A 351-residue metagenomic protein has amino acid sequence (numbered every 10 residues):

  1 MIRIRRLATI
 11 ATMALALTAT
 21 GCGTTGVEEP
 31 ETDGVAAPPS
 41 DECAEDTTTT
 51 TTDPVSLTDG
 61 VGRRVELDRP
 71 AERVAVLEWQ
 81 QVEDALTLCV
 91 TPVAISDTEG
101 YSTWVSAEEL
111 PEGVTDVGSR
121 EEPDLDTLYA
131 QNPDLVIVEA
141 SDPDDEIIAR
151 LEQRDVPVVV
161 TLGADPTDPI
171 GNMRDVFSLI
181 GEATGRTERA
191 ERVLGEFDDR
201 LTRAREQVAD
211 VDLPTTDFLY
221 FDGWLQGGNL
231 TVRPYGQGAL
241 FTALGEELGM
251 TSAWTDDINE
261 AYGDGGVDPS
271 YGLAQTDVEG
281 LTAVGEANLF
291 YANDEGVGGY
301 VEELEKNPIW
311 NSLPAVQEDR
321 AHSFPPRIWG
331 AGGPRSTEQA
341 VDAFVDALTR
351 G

Functional and structural regions predicted by a protein language model:
M1-T20: Sec-dependent bacterial lipoprotein signal peptides
A11-M13, C22-A44, T51: Short, low-complexity, disordered segments immediately C-terminal to signal peptides in bacterial exported proteins
R73, W79-T127: A short, structured surface patch at a secondary-structure boundary
R73-A85, R189-D256, A261-G263: Basic- and aromatic-lined ligand-binding clefts that recognize polyanionic substrates
S102-W104, D144-I147, L162-S178, L213-G245 (+2 more regions): Extracytoplasmic ligand-binding site segments that recognize negatively charged/polar headgroups
L125-A140, V156, V278-F290: Proline-aspartate-enriched helix->loop->beta-strand connector
R154-G228, R327-G351: Extracytoplasmic substrate-binding proteins
D175, T184, G280-G351: Structured C-terminal subdomain patch of bacterial secreted/periplasmic proteins
